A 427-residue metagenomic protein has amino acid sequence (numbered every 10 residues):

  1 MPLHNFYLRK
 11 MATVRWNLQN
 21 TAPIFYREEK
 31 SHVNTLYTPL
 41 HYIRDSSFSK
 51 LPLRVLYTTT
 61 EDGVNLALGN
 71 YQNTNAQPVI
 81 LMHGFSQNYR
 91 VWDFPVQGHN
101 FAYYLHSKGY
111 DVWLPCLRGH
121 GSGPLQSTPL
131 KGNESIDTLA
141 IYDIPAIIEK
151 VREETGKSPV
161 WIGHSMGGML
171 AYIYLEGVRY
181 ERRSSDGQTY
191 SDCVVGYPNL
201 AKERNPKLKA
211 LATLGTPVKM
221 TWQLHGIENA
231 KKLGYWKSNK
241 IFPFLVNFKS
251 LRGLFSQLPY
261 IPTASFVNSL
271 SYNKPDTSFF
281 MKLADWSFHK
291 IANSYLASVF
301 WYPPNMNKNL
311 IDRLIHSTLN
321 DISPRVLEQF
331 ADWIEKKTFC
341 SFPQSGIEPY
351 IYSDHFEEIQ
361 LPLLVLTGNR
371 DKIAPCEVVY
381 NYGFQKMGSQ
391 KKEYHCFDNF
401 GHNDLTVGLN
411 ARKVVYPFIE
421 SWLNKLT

Functional and structural regions predicted by a protein language model:
Y7-K10, V14-W16, E153-K157, M166-Q344: Alpha/beta-hydrolase-fold enzymes
P39-Q72: N-terminal cap/lid segment of alpha/beta-hydrolase-fold proteins
G69-Q126: Short, surface-exposed "cap/lid" segments of acyl-processing enzymes
H83, V160-G168, G368: Conserved alpha/beta-hydrolase "nucleophile elbow" surrounding the catalytic nucleophile
N133-R152: Alpha/beta-hydrolase active-site loop
I359, V365-T367, D371: Short beta-strand/loop motif that positions the catalytic acidic residue of the alpha/beta-hydrolase fold
K372-V378: Conserved alpha/beta-hydrolase "acid-adjacent" motif
E393-T427: Catalytic active-site module of serine/aspartate enzymes centered on a nucleophile-bearing elbow/loop
